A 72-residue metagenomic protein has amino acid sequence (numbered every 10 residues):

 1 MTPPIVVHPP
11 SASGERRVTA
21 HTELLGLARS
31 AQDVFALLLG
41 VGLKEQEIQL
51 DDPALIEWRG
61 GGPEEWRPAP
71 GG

Functional and structural regions predicted by a protein language model:
M1-H21: Short aromatic-glycine-(Arg/Gly/Cys) micro-motifs in beta-strand/loop hairpins
I5-V7, R29-S30, A69: Mixed-charge, polar/low-complexity N-terminal
R16, A28, G62-E64: Compositionally biased, intrinsically disordered low-complexity regions
H21-R29: A short, exposed loop/beta-hairpin motif centered on an aromatic-Gly-Thr core
R29-G42: A short, charged, amphipathic alpha-helix used as a generic interaction element across diverse proteins
G40-G72: Mixed-charge, Lys/Arg-enriched low-complexity segments
